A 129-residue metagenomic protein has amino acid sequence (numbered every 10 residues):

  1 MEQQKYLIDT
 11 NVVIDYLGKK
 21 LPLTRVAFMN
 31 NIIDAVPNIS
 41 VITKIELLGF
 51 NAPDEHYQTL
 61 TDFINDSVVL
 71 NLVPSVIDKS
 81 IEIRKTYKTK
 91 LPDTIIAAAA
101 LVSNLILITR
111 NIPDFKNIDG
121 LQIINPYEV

Functional and structural regions predicted by a protein language model:
M1-I39, G49-T61, V129: Short, well-structured N-terminal submotif of metal-dependent ribonuclease cores
M1-K5, A97, S103-V129: Acidic, PIN/NYN-like endoribonuclease modules and their adjacent C-terminal/linker elements
D9-T10, L47, S80, A100 (+1 more regions): Generic structural signal for small/hydrophobic residues in well-ordered secondary structure, especially within
V12-V13, T43, V76, I95-I96 (+1 more regions): Alpha-helix capping/helix-boundary segments
V13-I14, L48, K116, I124: Nucleotide phosphate-binding site architecture
I45-E46, N65-T86: Acidic catalytic patch
T86-P92: Donor nucleotide-sugar recognition loop
